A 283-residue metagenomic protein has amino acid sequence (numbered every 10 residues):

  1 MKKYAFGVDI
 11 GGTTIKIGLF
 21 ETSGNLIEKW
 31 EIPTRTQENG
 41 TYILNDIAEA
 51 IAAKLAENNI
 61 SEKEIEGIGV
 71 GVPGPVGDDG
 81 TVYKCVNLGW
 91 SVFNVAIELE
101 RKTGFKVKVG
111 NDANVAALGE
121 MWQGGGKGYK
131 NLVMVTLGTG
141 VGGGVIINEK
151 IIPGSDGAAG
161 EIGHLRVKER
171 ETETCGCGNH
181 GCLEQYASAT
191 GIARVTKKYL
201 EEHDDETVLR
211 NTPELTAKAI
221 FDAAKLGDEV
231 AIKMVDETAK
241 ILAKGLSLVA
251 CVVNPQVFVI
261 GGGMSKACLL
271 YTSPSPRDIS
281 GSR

Functional and structural regions predicted by a protein language model:
Y4-I43, T81-Y83, G157: Short glycine-rich, Thr/Ser-proximal phosphate-binding strand/loop in the N-terminal lobe of ATP-dependent enzymes
I10, E21-T22, E66-G69, P75-K197: Phosphate-binding/catalytic loop of phosphoryl-transfer enzymes
T14-I15, P255-S273: Glycine-rich phosphate-binding loops at beta-strand->alpha-helix junctions
E28-K63, K84, N94: N-terminal phosphate-binding loop and adjacent alpha-helix
A48-A56, L118-Q123, D236-A239, A243-A250: Generic structural signal for well-ordered alpha-helical scaffold segments
I68-P73, I260-M264: Glycine-rich beta-strand-to-loop/alpha-helix junction loops that act as flexible
H180-V259: A mobile "lid/hinge" subdomain adjacent to the ATP/sugar-phosphate binding pocket shared across diverse ATP-dependent
Y271-R283: Single conserved hydrophobic/aromatic residue that forms the stacking wall/gate of nucleotide- or nucleobase-binding
